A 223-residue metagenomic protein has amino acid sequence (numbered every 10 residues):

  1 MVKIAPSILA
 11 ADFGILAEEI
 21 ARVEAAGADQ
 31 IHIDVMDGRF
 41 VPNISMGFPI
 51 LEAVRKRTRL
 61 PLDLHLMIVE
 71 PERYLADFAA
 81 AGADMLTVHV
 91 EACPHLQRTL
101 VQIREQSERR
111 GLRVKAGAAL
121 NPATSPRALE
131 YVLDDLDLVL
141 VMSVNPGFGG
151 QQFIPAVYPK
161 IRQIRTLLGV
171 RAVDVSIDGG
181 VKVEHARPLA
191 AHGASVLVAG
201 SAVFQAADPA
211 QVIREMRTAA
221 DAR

Functional and structural regions predicted by a protein language model:
M1-T87, E91-H95, Q102-E105, G111-A116 (+7 more regions): Conserved N-terminal beta1-alpha1 strand-loop-helix module at the mouth
H32, S176-I177: Generic enzyme active-site microenvironment
A83, G193-S195: Conserved acetyl-CoA-binding loop of GNAT-fold acetyltransferases
A119-A123: Short gly/ser/thr-rich secondary-structure transition/capping motifs
V144-P146: Short glycine-rich anion-binding loops that position phosphate/pyrophosphate groups of nucleotides and phosphorylated
I177, A199-G200: Thr-Gly-centered strand-to-loop micro-motif
G180-H192: Acidic, divalent-metal-coordinating active-site segment for phosphoryl/phosphodiester hydrolysis, typified by short
